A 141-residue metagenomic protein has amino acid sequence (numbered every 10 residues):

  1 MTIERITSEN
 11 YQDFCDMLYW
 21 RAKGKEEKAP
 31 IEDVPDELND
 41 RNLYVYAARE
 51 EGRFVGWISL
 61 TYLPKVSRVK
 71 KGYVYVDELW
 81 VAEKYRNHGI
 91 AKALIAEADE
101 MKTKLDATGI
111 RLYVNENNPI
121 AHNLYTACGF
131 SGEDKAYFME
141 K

Functional and structural regions predicted by a protein language model:
M1-F14: A short beta-loop-alpha structural element at the N-terminal edge of CoA-dependent acyl/N-acetyltransferase catalytic
Y11-Q12, D16-A29, V66: Helix-loop element at the rim of GNAT/NAT acetyltransferase active sites that forms part of the acceptor-substrate
E26-A47: Active-site rim helix/loop that mediates acceptor-substrate recognition in acyltransferases
A47, R53-Y62, Y75, W80: Conserved beta-strand in the GNAT
K65-V76, R86, E133: A conserved beta-turn-beta hairpin within the catalytic core of GNAT-like acetyltransferases that forms part
V81, N87-E100, A127: Conserved acetyl-CoA-binding loop-helix of GNAT-fold acetyltransferases
K92, E116-K135: Conserved active-site alpha-helix within GNAT-family acetyltransferase domains
T108-A121, F138-E140: Conserved beta-strand-loop-alpha-helix junction that forms the acyl-donor binding cleft
